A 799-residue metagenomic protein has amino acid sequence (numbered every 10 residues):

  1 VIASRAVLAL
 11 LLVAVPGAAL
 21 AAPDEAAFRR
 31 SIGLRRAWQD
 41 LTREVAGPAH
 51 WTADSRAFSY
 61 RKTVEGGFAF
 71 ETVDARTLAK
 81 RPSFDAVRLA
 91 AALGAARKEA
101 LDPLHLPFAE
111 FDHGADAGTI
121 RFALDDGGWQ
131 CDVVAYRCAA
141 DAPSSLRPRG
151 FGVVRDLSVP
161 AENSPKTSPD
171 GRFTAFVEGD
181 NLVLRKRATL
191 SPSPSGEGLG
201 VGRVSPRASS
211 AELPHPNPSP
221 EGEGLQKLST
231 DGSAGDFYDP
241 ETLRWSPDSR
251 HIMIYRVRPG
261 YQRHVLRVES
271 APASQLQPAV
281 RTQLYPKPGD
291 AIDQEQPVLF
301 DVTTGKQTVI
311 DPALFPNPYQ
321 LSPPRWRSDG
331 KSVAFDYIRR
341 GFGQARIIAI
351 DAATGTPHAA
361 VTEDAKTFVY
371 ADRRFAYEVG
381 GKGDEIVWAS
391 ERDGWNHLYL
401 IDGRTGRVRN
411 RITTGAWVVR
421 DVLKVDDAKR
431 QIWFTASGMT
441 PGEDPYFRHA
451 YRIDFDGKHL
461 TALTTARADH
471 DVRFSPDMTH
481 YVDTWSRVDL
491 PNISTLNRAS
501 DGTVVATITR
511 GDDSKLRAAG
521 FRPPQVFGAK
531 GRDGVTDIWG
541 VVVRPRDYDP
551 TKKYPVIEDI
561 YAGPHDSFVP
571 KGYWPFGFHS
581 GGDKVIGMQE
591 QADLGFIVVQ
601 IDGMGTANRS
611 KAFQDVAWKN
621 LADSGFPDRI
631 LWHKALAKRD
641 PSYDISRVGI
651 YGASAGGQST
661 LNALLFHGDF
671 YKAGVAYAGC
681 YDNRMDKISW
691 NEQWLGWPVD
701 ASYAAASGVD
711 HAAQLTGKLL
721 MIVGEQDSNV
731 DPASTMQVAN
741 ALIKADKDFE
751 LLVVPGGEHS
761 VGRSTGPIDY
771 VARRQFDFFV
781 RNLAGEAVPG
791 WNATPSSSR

Functional and structural regions predicted by a protein language model:
V1-A3: N-terminal secretory signal peptides that target proteins for export/translocation
V7-G17: Bacterial N-terminal signal peptides
A19-L190, R207-L213, P220, G224-N492 (+5 more regions): Beta-propeller folds
W38, S322-P323, G330, D336 (+3 more regions): Serine-hydrolase catalytic core recognition
G196-G198, G222-E223: Glycine-biased, low-complexity coil/linker segments
V201-R207: Intrinsically disordered, low-complexity segments enriched in serine/threonine/proline/glycine and often basic
